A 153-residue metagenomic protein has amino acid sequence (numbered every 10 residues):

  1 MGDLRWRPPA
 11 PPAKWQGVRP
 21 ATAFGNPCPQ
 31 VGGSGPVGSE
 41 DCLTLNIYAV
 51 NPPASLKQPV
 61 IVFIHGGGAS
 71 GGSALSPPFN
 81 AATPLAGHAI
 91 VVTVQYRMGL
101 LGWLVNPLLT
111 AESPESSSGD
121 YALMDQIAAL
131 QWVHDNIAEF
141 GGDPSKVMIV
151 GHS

Functional and structural regions predicted by a protein language model:
M1-L123: Non-catalytic accessory segments of hydrolases
N46-A49, H134, A138: Generic structural signal for well-ordered alpha-helical scaffold segments
Q58-P59, S118, V133, F140-H152: Alpha/beta-hydrolase fold nucleophile elbow
A69-S70, G151-S153: Glycine-rich nucleophile elbow surrounding the catalytic serine of serine-hydrolase chemistry
Q126-H134: Short, well-ordered amphipathic alpha-helical segments that serve as non-catalytic structural scaffolds within diverse
